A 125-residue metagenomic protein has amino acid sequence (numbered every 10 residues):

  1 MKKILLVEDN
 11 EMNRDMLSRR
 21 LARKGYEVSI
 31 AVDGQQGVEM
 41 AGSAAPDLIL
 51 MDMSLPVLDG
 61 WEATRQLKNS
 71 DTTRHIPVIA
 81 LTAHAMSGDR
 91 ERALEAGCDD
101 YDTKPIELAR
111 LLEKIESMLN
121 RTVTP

Functional and structural regions predicted by a protein language model:
E8: Conserved acidic carboxylate
D15-R23: Charged docking surfaces used in two-component/phosphorelay signaling
S18, I106-I115: C-terminal output helix
G25-V32, M40: Short hydrophobic/Thr-rich beta-strand motif most characteristic of the beta2 strand and flanking loop of CheY-like
A44-L50, L55: Active-site beta3 strand of CheY-like receiver
P56, R74, M86: The feature encodes the CheY-like receiver
